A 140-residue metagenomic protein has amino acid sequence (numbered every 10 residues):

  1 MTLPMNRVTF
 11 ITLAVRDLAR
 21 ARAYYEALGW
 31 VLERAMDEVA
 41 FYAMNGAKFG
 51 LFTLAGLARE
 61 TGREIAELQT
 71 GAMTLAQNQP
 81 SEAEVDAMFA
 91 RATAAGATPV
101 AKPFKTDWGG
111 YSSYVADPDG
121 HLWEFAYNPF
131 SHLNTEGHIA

Functional and structural regions predicted by a protein language model:
M1-V8, A27-E82, D86-A116, Y127-A140: Vicinal oxygen chelate
I11-L13: Polyanion-binding surface elements
R20-A21, M88: Conserved hydrophobic core/spine positions of the Hanks-type protein kinase catalytic domain
Y24: Major-groove DNA-recognition helix of helix-turn-helix-type DNA-binding domains
P118-W123: Short, glycine-anchored, charge-dense loop/turn motifs used at functional sites
